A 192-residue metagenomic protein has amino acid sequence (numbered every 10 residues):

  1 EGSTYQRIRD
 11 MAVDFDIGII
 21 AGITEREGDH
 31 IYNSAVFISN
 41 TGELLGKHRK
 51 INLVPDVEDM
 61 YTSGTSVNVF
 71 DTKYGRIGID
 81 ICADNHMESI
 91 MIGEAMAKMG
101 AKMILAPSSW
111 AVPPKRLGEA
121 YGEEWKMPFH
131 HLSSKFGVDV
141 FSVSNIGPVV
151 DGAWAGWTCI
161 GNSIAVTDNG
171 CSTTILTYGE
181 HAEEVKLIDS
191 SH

Functional and structural regions predicted by a protein language model:
G2-I20, H86-E183: CN hydrolase (nitrilase-like) catalytic-core segments centered on the catalytic cysteine and neighboring Lys/Glu
A21-R26: Short beta-strand-to-loop element that shapes/binds the nucleotide-sugar donor at the catalytic cleft/hinge
H30-G46, G156-C171: Short, electropositive alpha-helical surface patch
N33, T65, G75, G161 (+1 more regions): Change "...and in nucleic-acid phosphodiester-cleaving endonucleases..." to "...and in nucleic-acid processing enzymes
S34, K47-R49, V69, G75-D84 (+1 more regions): Active-site-proximal beta-strand elements of phosphoester/diester hydrolases
V36-S39, H48-V54, I164, L176-E180: Short beta->alpha transition motifs characteristic of CBS
S39-N40, F70-K73, T167-D168, I188-S191: Active-site beta-strand termini and strand-to-loop segments that position acidic
K50-S63, Y178-H192: A short, polar/charged loop-to-alpha-helix boundary motif
